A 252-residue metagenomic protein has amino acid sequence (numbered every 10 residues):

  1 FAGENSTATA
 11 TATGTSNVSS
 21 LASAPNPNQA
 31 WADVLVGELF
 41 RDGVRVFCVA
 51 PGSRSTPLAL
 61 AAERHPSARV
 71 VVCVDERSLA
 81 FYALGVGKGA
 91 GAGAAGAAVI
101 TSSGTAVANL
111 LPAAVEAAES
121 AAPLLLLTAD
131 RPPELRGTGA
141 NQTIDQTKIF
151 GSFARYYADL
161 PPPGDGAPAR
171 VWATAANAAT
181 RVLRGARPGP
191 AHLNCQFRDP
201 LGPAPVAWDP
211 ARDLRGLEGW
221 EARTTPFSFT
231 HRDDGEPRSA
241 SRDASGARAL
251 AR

Functional and structural regions predicted by a protein language model:
F1-N5, N17-S103, A247, R252: Thiamine diphosphate
A22, N26, A175, R181-A251: Conformationally flexible catalytic loops at phosphate/diphosphate-handling active centers
D42-R45, H65-R69, A90-A97, E119-L124 (+3 more regions): Short coil/turn connectors at secondary-structure junctions
T56, R77-A80, A106-A108, R131-R136 (+2 more regions): Short gly/pro/ser/thr-enriched loop/turn and capping motifs at secondary-structure boundaries
A61-E63, G85, A113-A114, D130-S152: Active-site-proximal loop->helix
I100-S102, P123-D130, G151, P161 (+1 more regions): Short beta-strand segments
Q142-G189: Conserved thiamine diphosphate
